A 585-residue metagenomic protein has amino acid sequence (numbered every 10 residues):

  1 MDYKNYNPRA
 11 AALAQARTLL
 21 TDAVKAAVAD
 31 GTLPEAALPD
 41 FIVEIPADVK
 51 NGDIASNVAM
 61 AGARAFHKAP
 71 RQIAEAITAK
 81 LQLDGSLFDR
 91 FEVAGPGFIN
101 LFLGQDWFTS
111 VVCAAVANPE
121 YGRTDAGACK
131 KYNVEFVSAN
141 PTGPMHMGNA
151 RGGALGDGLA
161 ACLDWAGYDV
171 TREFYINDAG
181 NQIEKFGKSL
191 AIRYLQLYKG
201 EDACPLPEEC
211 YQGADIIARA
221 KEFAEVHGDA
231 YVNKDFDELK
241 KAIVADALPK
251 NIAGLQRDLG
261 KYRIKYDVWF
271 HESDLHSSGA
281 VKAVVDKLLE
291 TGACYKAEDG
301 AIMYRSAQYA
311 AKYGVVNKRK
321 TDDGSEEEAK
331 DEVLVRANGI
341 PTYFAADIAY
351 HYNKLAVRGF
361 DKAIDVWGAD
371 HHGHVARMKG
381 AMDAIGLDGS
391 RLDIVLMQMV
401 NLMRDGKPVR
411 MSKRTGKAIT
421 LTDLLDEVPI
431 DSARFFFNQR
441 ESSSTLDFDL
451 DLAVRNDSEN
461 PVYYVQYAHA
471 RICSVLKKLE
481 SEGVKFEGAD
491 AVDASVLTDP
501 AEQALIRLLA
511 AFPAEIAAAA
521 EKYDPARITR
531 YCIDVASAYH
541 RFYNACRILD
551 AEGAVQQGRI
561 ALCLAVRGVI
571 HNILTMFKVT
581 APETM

Functional and structural regions predicted by a protein language model:
D2-T109, A117-M585: Non-catalytic interaction-recognition regions
